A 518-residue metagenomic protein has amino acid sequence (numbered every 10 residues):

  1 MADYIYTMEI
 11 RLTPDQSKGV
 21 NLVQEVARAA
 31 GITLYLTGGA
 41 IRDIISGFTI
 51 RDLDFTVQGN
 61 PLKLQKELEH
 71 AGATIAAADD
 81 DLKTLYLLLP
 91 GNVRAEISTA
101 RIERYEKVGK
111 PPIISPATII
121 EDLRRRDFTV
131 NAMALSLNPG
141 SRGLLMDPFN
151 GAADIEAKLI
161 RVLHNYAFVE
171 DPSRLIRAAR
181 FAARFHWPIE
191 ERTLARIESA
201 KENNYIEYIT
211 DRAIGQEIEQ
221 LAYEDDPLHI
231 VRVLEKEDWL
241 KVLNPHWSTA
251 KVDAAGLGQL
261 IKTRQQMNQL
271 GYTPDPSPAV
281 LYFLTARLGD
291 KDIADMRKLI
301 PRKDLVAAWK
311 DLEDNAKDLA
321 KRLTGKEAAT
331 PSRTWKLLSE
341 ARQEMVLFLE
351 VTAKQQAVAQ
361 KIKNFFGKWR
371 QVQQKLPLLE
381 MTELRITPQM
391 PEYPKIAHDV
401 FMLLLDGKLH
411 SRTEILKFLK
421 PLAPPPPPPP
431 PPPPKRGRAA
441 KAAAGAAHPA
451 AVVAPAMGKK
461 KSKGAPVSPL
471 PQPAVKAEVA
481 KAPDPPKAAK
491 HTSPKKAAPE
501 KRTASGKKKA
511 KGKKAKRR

Functional and structural regions predicted by a protein language model:
M1-R518: Catalytic cores of the polymerase beta-like nucleotidyltransferase superfamily and closely associated nucleotide
